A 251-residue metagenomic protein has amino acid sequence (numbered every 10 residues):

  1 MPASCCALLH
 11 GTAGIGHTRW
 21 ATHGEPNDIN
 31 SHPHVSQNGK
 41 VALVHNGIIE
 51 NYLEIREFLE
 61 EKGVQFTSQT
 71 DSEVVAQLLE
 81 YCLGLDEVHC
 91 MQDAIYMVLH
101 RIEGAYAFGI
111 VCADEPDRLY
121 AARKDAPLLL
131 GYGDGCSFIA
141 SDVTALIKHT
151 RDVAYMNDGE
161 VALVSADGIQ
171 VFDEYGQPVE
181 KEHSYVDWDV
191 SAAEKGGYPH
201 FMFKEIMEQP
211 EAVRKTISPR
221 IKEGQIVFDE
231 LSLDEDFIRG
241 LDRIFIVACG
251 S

Functional and structural regions predicted by a protein language model:
M1-H200, K204, E208-F245: Conserved short alpha-helical segments that host acidic/polar catalytic motifs at enzyme active sites
G250-S251: Residue-level signal for short, function-critical loop segments
